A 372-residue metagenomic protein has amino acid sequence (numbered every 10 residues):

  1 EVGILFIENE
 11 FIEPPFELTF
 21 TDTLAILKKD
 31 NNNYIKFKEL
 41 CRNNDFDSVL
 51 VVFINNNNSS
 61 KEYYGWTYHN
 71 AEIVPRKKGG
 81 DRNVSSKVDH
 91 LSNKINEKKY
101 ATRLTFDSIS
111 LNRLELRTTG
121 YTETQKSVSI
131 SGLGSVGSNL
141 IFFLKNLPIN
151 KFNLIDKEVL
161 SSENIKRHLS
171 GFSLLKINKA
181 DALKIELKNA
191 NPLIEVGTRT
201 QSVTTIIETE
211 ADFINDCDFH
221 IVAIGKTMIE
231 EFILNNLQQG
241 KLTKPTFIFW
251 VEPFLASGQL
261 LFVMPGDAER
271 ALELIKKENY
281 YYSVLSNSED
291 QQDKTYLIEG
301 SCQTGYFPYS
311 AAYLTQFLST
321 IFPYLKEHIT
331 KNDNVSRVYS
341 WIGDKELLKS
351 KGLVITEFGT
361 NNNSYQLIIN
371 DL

Functional and structural regions predicted by a protein language model:
E1-S92, N215-F219, A223-L372: Glycine-rich phosphate/adenylate-binding loop
W66-V128: N-terminal charged helix/coil linker that caps or initiates catalytic domains
T118-V159: Glycine-rich adenosine-cofactor-binding loop
G134, T204, G225-M228: Short beta->alpha connector loops
G137-S138, I207, I229-E231: Short, well-ordered alpha-helical microsegments
N139, T209-I214: C-terminal structured domains
K157-P192: Glycine-rich phosphate-binding loop and adjoining beta1-alpha1-beta2 segment of Rossmann-like nucleotide-binding folds
N189-E208: S-adenosyl-L-methionine
